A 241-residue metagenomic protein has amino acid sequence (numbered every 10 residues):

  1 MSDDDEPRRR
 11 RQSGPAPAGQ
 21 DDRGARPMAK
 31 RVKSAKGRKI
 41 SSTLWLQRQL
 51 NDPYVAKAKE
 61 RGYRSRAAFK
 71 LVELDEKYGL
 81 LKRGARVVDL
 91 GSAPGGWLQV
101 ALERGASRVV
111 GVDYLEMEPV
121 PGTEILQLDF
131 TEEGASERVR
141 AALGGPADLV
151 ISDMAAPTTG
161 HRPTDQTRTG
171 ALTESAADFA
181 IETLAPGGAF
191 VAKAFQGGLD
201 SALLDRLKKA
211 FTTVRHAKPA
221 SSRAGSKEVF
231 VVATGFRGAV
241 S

Functional and structural regions predicted by a protein language model:
S2-R8, G14-R83: Class I SAM-dependent methyltransferase Rossmann-like catalytic core, especially the SAM/SAH-binding loop
D3, Q196-S241: Class I S-adenosyl-L-methionine
R83-A93: Conserved class I S-adenosyl-L-methionine
A85, S107, G188: Glycine-centered, small-residue-biased loops immediately flanking beta-strands in adenine/cofactor-binding cores
P94-G105: Conserved SAM-binding loop of SAM-dependent methyltransferases across substrates and taxa, primarily the Class I
Y114-T159: S-adenosyl-L-methionine
G170-P186: A short glycine-rich, Lys/Arg-flanked "PGG" loop and its adjoining helix->strand segment in the class I
P186-A194: Conserved beta-strand signature within the Rossmann-like core of class I S-adenosyl-L-methionine
